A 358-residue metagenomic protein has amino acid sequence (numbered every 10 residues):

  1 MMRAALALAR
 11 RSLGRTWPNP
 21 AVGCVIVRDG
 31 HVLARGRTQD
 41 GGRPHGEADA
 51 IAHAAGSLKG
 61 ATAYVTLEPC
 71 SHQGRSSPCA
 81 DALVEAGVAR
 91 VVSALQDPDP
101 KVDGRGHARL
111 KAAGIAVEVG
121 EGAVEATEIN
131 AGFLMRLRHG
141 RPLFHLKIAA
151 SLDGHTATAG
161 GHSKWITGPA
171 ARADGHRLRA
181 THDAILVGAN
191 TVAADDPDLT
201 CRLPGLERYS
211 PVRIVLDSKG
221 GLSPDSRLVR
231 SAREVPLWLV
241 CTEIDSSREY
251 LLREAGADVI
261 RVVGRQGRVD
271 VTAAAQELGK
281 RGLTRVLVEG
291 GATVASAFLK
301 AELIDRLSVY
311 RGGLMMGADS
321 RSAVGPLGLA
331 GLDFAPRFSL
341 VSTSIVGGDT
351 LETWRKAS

Functional and structural regions predicted by a protein language model:
M1-N19, R75, L143-H145, A150-S358: Enzymes that bind and transform nitrogen-containing heteroaromatic metabolites
M1-P44: N-terminal subdomain of lithium-sensitive/metallo-dependent phosphomonoesterases centered on the IMPase/IPPase/PAP
G14-P18, R43, H107, E121-A149: Proteins enriched for Cys/Gly/acidic motifs involved in redox and nucleic-acid/cofactor modification
I26-E125, V212, W238, T242-E243 (+1 more regions): Zn2+-dependent cytidine deaminase-like catalytic core
R28, R138-H139, R355-A357: Active-site beta-strand termini and strand-to-loop segments that position acidic
A54, K111-A112, L137-H139, R306-L307 (+1 more regions): Short alpha-helix boundary/capping motifs
D99, D103, V119-G122, L137-R141 (+1 more regions): Short capping loops/turns at secondary-structure boundaries
